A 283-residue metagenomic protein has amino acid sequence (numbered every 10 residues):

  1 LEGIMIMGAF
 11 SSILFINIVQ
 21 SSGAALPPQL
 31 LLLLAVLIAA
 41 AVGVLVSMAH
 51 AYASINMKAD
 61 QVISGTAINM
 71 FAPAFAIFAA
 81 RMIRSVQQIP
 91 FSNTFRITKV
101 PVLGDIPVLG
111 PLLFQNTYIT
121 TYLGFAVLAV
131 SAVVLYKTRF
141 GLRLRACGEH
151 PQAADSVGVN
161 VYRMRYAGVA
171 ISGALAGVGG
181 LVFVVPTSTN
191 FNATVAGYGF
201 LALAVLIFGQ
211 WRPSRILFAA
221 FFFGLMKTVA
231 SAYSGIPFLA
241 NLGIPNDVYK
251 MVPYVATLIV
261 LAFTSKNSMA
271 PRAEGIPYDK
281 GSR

Functional and structural regions predicted by a protein language model:
L1-A9, I55-I68, R143, A167 (+2 more regions): Short, non-helical or kinked segments that cap or interrupt transmembrane helices
L1-S22, V36, L45-V62, I207-W211: Single transmembrane alpha-helix segments in multi-pass membrane proteins
A24-P73, A129, F222, K227: Alpha-helical transmembrane segments within multi-pass membrane transporters and channels
V46-L103, K137, A196-G197, L203-I216: Short loop segments and helix-boundary regions at transmembrane helix junctions of multi-pass inner-membrane proteins
A72-K137, F238-V248, S268, A273-R283: Transmembrane helix-bundle core of multi-pass membrane transporters and related energy-transducing complexes
L113-F191, P213-S214, F218: Helix-loop-helix "hairpin" substructures at the membrane interface of multi-pass membrane proteins
E149-S156, N160-R163, Y233-R283: Cytosolic-side transmembrane-helix boundaries in multi-pass membrane proteins
P186, N190-Y254: Transmembrane alpha-helical segments in multi-pass inner-membrane proteins
